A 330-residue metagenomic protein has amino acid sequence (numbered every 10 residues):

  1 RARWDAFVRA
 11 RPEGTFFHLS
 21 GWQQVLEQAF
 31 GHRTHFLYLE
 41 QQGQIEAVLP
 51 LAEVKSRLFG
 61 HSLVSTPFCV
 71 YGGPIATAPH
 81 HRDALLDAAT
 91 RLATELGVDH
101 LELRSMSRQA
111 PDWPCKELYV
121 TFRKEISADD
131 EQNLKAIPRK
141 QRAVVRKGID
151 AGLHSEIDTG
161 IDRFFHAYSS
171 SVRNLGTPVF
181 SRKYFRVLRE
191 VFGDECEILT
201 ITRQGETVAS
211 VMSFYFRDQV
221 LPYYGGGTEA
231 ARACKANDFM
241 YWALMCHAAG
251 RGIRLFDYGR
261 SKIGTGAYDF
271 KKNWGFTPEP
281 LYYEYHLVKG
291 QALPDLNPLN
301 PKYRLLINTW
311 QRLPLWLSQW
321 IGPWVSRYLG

Functional and structural regions predicted by a protein language model:
R1-Q44, L49-G60, H100, S105-A233: A conserved beta-strand-loop-helix scaffold within acyl/acetyltransferase catalytic domains
F36, L49, E53, S107-Q132 (+2 more regions): Active-site/acyl-donor-binding loops of N-acyltransferases
L37-V48, L58, C69, T77-L92 (+1 more regions): Aromatic (often tryptophan-rich) hydrophobic motifs at membrane interfaces
S62-V70, L118: Residues forming anionic-ligand binding surfaces in small-molecule and nucleic-acid pockets of primarily soluble enzymes
T66, K135-V144, N297-R304: Short intrinsically disordered coil segments
P74: Active-site phosphate/ATP/adenylate-binding loop shared across adenylate-forming ligases
D83, A93-S105: Short secondary-structure capping/junction motifs at helix and strand boundaries
